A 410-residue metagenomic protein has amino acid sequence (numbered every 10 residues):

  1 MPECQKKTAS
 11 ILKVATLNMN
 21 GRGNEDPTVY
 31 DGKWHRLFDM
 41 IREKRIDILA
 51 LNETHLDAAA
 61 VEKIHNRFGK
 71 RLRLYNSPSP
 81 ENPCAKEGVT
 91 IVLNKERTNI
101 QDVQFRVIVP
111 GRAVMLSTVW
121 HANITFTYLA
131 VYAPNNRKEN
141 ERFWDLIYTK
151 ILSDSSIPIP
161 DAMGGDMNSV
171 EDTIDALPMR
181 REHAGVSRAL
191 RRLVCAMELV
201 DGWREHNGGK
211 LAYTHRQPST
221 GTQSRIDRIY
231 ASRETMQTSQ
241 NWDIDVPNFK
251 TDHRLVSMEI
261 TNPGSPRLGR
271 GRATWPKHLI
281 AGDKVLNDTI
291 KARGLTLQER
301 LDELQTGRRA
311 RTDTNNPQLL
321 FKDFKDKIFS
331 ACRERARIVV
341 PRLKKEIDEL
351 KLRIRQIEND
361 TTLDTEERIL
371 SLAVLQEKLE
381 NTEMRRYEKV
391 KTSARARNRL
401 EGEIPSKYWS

Functional and structural regions predicted by a protein language model:
M1-H65: N-terminal, active-site-proximal structural segment of metallo-dependent hydrolase catalytic domains
I11-D26, I124-R137, G164, E259-I260 (+1 more regions): Active-site-proximal beta-strand elements of phosphoester/diester hydrolases
N18, L49-E53, V92, L116 (+11 more regions): Mobile genetic element proteins and their domesticated derivatives, centered on retroelements and DNA transposons
P27-Y30, W34, S79-N82, N135-K138 (+7 more regions): Conserved, non-catalytic sequence blocks in retroelement Pol enzymes and Pol-derived host proteins
R36-E81, R142-E234, T289-K291, L295-G307 (+3 more regions): Metal-dependent phosphoesterases centered on the DNase I-like endonuclease/exonuclease/phosphatase
T54-T127, V131-A133: Structured beta-strand-rich core segments of catalytic domains in phosphoester-bond hydrolases
V119-F126, A162, T222-S224, R228-I229 (+1 more regions): Surface polyanion/phosphate-binding segment centered on an Asp-His-Pro turn
R342-S410: Short, charged alpha-helical motifs in flexible N/C-terminal segments and linkers
